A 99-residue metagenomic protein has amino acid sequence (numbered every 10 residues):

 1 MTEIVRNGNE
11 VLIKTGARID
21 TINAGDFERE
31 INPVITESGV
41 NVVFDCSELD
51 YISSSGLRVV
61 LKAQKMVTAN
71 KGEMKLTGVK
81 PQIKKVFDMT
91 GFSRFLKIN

Functional and structural regions predicted by a protein language model:
M1-K14: Short beta-strand/loop segment at the start of cytosolic alpha/beta domains
T21-F95: Amphipathic alpha-helical interaction surfaces in cytosolic regulatory modules
K97-N99: Short acidic-hydrophobic, aromatic-tinged amphipathic segments that line or gate anion-handling sites
